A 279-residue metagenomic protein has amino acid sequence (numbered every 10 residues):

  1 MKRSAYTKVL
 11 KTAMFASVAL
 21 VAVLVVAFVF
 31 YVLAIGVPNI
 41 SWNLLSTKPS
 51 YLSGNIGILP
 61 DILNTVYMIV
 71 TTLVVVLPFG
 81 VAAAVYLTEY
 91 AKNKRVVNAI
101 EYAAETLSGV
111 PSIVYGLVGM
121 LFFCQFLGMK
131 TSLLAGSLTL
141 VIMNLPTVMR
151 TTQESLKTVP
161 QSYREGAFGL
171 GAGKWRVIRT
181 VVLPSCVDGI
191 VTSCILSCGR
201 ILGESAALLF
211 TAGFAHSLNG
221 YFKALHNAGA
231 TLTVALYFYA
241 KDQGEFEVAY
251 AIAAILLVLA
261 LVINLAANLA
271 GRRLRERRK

Functional and structural regions predicted by a protein language model:
M1-A13, V32-T72, F238-E247: Periplasmic/extracellular loop-to-transmembrane helix junction in inner-membrane transport proteins
T7, K92-V96, Q161-T192: Amphipathic cytosolic juxtamembrane alpha-helices at the membrane-cytosol interface of multi-pass membrane transporters
V9, L87, Q153, K157 (+2 more regions): C-terminal transmembrane helix and the adjacent membrane-cytosol boundary/short C-terminal tail of inner/organellar
P49-I56, L208-L257: Interhelical loop and adjacent transmembrane-helix boundary motif in polytopic membrane transport permeases
L63, Y67-V75, F79, A83 (+4 more regions): Hydrophobic alpha-helical transmembrane segments of multipass integral membrane proteins, especially permease/channel
T72-A104, L117, A267-R273: Transmembrane-helix boundary motif in ABC transporter permease subunits
E105-M143: Generic hydrophobic transmembrane alpha-helix motif, especially the helices
T152, K174-A212: Transmembrane alpha-helices
